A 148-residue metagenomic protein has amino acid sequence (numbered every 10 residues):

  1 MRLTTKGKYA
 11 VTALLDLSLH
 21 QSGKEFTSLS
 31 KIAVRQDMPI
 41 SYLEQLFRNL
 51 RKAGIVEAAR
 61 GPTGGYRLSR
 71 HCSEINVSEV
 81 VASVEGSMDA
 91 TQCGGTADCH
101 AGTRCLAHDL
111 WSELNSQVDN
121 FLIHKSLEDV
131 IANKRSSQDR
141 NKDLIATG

Functional and structural regions predicted by a protein language model:
T5, Y9-V11, L15-M38: N-terminal helix-turn-helix DNA-binding core of bacterial DNA-binding proteins
V34, R51-K52: Alpha-helical residues within the helix-turn-helix
S41: Key DNA-contact positions within bacterial/archaeal DNA-binding proteins
F47-R48: Short, hydrophobic-biased segments on the C-terminal half of alpha helices that form "recognition helices"
I55-L68: Beta-hairpin "wing" of winged helix-turn-helix
C72-T96, A107-Q117: Conserved segment of winged-helix/HTH DNA-binding domains
G95-G148: C-terminal regulatory/oligomerization modules of transcriptional regulators
